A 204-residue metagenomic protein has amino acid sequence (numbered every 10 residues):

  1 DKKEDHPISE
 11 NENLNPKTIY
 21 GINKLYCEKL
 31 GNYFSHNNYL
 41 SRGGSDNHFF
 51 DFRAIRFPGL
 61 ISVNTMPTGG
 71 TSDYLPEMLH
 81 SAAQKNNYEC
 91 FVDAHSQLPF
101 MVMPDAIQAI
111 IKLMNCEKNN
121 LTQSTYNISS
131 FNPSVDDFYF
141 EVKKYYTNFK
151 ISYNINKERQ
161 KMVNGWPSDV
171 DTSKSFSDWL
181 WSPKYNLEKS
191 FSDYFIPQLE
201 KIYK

Functional and structural regions predicted by a protein language model:
D1-I19: Conserved Rossmann-fold NAD(P)-dependent oxidoreductase catalytic core, especially the SDR/UDP-sugar
E4, Y74-L75, D171: Activation loop
N11-N13, R56-G69, E77-M101, D105: A conserved pocket-lining segment of Rossmann-fold NAD(P)-dependent short-chain dehydrogenase/reductase
N15-R53, A82-Q84: Active-site Tyr-X1-5-Lys
K17, R56-P58, S129: Active-site beta-alpha turn of Rossmann-fold NAD(P)-dependent dehydrogenases/reductases
I19, T65-G70, N164: Short, solvent-exposed loop/turn segments at secondary-structure boundaries
Y26, L30, F34, Y74 (+3 more regions): Hydrophobic alpha-helix immediately C-terminal to the catalytic Tyr-X-X-X-Lys motif of short-chain
N86, F91-D93, P99-K204: C-terminal substrate-binding subdomain of Rossmann-fold SDR/epimerase-dehydratase oxidoreductases
